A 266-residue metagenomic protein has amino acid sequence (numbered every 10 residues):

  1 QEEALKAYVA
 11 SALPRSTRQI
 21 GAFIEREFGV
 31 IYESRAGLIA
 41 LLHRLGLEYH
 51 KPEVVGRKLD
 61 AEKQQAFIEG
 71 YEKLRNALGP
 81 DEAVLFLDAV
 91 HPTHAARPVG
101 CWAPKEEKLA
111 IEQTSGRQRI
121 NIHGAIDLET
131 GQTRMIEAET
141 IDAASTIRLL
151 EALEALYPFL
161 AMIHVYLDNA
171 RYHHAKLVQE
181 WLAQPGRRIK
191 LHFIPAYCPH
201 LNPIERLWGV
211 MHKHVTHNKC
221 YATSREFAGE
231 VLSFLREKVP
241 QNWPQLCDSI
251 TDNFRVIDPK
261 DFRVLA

Functional and structural regions predicted by a protein language model:
Q1-S34, L78: A short, amphipathic alpha-helix used for macromolecular contacts
L5, I20, L38, D88 (+7 more regions): Generic structural signal for small/hydrophobic residues in well-ordered secondary structure, especially within
S16, E27, T93, I141 (+2 more regions): Acidic, metal-coordinating catalytic cores used for nucleic-acid/nucleotide bond scission and strand-transfer chemistry
E33-L47: Major-groove recognition helix of helix-turn-helix-like DNA-binding domains
G37, P80-E82, I204-A266: C-terminal anion-handling pockets and recognition modules
A61, D168-N169, K176, H192-T216 (+1 more regions): RNase H-like two-metal-ion nuclease catalytic core shared by retroviral integrases and related mobile-element nucleases
A66-E151, D252, I257-A266: Extended, low-complexity cationic-aromatic segments
K108-S115, A183-P203, K219-C220: RNase H-like polynucleotidyl transferase catalytic core
